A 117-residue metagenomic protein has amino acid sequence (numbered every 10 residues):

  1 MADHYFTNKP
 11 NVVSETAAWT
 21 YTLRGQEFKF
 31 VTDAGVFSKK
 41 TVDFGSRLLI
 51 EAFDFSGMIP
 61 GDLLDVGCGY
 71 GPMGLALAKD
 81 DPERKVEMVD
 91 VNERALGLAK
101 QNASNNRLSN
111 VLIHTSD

Functional and structural regions predicted by a protein language model:
M1-R24, G35-S38: N-terminal auxiliary segments of SAM/dcSAM-dependent transferases
T16, V31-T32, I113: Residue-level signal for pocket-adjacent positions within structured domains
Y21, V31, T41, L63-D65: Short glycine- and Lys/Arg-enriched binding-loop motifs that mark or flank ligand-binding interfaces
Q26-F28: Well-ordered beta-strand scaffold positions
D33-E51: Conserved SAM-binding loop and adjacent beta-strand
G45-D117: Conserved SAM/SAH cofactor-binding pocket of Class I
